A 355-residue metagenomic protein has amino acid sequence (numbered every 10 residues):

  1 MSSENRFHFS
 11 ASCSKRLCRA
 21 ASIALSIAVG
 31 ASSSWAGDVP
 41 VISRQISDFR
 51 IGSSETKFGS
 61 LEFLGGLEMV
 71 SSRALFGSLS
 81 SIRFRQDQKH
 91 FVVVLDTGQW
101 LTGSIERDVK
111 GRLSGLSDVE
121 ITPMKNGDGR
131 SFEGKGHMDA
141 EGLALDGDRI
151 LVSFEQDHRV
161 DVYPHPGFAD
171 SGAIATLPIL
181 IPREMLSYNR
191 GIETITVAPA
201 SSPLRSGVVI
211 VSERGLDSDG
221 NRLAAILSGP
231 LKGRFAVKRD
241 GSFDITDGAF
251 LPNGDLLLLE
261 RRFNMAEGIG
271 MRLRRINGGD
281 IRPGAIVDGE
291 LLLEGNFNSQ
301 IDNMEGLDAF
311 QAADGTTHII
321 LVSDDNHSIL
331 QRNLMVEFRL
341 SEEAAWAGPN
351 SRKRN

Functional and structural regions predicted by a protein language model:
S2, S32-N355: Sequence/structural signature of beta-propeller domains
S3-A21: Bacterial N-terminal signal peptides that target proteins for export
R19-G30: Bacterial N-terminal signal peptides
